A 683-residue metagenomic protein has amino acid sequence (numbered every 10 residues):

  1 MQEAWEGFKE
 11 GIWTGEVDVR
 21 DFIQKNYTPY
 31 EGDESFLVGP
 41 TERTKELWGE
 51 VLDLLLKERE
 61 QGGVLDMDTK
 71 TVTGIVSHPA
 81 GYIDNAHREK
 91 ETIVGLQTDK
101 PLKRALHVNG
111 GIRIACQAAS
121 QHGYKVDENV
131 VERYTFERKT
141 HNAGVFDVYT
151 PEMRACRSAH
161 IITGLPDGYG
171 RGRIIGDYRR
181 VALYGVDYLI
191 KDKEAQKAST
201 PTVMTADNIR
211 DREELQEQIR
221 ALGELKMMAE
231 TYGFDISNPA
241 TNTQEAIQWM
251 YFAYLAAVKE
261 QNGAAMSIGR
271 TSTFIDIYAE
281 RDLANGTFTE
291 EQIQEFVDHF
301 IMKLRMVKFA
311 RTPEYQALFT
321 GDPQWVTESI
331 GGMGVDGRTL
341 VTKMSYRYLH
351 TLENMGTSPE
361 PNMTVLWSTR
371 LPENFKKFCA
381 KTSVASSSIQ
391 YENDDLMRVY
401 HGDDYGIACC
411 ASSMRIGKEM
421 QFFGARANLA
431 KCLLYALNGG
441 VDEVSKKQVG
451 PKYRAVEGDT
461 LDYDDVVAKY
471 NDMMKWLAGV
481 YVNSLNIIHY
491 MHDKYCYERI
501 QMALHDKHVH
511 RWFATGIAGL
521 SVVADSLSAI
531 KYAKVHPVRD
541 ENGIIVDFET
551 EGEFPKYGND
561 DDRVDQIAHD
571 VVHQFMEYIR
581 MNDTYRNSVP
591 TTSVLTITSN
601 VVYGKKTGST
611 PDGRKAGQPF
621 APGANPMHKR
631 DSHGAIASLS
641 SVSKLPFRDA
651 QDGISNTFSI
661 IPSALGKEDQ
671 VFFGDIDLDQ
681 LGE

Functional and structural regions predicted by a protein language model:
M1-E683: Conserved catalytic cores of very large enzyme subunits
